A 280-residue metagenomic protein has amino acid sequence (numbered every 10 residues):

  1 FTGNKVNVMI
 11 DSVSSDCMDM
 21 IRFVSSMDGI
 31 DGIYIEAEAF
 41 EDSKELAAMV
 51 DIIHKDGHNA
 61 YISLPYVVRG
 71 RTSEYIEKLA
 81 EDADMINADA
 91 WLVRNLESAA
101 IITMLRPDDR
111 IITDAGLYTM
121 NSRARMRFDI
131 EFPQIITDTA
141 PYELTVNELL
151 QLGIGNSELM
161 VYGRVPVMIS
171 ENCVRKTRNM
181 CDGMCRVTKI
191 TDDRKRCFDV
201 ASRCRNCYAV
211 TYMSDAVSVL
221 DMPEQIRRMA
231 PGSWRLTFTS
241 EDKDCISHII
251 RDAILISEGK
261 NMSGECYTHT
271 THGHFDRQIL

Functional and structural regions predicted by a protein language model:
F1-L280: Active-site pocket-lining/capping segments in soluble small-molecule metabolic enzymes
